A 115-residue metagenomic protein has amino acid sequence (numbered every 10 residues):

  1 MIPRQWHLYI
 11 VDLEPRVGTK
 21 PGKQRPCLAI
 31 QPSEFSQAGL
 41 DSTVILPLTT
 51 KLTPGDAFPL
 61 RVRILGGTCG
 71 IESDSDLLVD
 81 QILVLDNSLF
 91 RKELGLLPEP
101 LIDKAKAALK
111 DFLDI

Functional and structural regions predicted by a protein language model:
M1-I115: Conserved functional hotspots at enzyme active or ligand-binding sites that engage polyanionic ligands
